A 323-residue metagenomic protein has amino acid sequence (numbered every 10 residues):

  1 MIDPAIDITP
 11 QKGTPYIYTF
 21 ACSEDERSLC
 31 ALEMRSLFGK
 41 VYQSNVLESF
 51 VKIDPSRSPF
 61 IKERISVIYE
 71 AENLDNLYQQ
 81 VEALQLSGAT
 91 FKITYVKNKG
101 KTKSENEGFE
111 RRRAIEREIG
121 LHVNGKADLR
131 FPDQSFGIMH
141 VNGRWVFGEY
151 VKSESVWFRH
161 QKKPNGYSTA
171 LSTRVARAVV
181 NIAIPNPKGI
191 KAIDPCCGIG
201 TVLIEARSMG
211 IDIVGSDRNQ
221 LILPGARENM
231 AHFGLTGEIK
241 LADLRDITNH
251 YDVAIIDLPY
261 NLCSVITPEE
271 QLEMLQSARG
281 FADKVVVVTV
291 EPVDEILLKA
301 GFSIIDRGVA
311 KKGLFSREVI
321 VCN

Functional and structural regions predicted by a protein language model:
M1-H122: Non-catalytic nucleic-acid substrate-recognition regions in nucleic-acid-modifying enzymes
L37-L47, G125-A127, G301-V309: Short secondary-structure junctions
L47-K52, I138, G215, I239 (+1 more regions): Short, hydrophobic beta-strand segments that form beta-sheet elements in well-ordered domains
W145-I204: Glycine-rich adenosyl-nucleotide cofactor-binding module
A192-S208, G215-S216, L244, Y251-V265: Conserved proline-anchored active-site loop of SAM-dependent methyltransferases that bridges a beta-strand
N219-V253: S-adenosyl-L-methionine
K240-L314: S-adenosylmethionine
K311-N323: Core SAM-dependent methyltransferase catalytic element
